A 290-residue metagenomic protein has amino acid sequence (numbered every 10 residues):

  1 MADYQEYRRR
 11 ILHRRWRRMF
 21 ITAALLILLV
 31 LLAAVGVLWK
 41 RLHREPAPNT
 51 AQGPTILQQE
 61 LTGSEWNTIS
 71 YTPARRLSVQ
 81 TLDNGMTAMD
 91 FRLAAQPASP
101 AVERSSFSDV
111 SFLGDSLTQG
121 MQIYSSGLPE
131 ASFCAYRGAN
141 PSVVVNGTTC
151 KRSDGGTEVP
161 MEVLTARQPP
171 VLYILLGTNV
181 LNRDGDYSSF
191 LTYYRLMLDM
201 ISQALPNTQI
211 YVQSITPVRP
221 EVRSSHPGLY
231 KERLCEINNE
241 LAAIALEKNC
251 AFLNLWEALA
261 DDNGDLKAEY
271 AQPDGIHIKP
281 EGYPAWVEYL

Functional and structural regions predicted by a protein language model:
M1-D109, T118, Q122-I123: N-terminal secretory targeting modules
P100-T192: Conserved SGNH/GDSL esterase-like catalytic core that processes O-acyl groups on lipids and polysaccharides
L175, Q213-S214: Alpha/beta-hydrolase-fold catalytic nucleophile elbow
V180, T216-R219: Active-site-proximal loop/turn and secondary-structure-junction residues that shape catalytic pockets, frequently
Y187-M197, L234-C235: Charged helix-capping and loop-helix junction motifs
L205-Q209: A short helix->loop->beta-strand "cap" motif at the edges of active sites that frequently abuts
V218-L290: Catalytic His-Asp segment of secreted/periplasmic serine-dependent ester chemistry enzymes
